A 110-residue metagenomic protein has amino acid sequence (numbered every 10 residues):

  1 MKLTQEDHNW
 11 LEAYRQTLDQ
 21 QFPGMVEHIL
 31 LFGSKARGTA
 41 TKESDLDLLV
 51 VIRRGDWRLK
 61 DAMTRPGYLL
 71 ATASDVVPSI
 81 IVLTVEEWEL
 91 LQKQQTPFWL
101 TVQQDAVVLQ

Functional and structural regions predicted by a protein language model:
M1-H28, R37-K42, I52-Q110: Catalytic core of pol beta-like nucleotidyltransferases
S34: Conserved H-loop
D47-V50: Short beta-strand->loop micro-motif that forms the acidic, two-metal-ion catalytic signature in nucleotide-processing
